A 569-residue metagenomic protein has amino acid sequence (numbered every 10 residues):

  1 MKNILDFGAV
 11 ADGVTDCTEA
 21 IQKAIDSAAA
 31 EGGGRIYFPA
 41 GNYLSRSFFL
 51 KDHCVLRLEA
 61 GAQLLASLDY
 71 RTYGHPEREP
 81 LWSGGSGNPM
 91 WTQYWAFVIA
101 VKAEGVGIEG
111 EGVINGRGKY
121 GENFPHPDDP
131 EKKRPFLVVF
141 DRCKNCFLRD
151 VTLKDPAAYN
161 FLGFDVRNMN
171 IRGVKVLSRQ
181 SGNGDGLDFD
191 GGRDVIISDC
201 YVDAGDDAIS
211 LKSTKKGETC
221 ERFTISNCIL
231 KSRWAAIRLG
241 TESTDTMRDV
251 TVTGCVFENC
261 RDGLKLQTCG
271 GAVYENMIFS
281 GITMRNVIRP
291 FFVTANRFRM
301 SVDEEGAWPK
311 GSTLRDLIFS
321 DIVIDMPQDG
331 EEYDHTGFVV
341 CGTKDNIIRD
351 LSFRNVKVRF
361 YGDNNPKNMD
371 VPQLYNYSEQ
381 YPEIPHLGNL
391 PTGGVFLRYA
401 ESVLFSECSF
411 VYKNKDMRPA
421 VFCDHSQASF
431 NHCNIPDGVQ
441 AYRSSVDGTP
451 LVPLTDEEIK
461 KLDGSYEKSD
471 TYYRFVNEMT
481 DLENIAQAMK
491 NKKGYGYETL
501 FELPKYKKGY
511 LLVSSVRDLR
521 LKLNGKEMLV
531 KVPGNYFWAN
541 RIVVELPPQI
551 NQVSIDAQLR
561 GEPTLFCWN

Functional and structural regions predicted by a protein language model:
M1-V446, P450-P453: Extracellular/periplasmic carbohydrate-active domains that bind, remodel, or depolymerize complex polysaccharides
G8, A60, G112, D165 (+3 more regions): A mature extracytoplasmic/lumenal domain signature
G34-I36, G509, N551: Generic beta-sheet signal
G41, K507, P547-Q549: A glycine-anchored, Pro-Gly-centered beta-turn/N-cap motif
P89, D129, I384-G388, A486-Y495 (+1 more regions): Extracellular beta-rich ligand/substrate-recognition surface
Y94, R520-W568: Beta-strand-rich ligand-recognition modules
R443-K492, T499-E502, Q552-N569: Accessory carbohydrate-binding/adhesion or oligomerization-edge regions at the termini of glycan-active proteins
E502-L503, K508-L521, V553: Aromatic-lined ligand-binding clefts that engage carbohydrates, nucleic acids, or primary amines
